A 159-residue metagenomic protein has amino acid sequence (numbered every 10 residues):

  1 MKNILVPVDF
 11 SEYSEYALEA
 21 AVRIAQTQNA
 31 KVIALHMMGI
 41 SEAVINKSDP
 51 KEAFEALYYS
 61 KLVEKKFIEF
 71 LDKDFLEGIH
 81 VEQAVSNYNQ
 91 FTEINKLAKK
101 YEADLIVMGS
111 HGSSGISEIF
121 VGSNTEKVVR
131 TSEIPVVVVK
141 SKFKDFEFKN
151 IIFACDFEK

Functional and structural regions predicted by a protein language model:
M1-E52, N150-K159: Small/aliphatic-rich secondary-structure junction motif
N3, R23, I94-K144: Gly/Ser-rich helix-loop-strand patches that form or flank binding pockets for ribonucleotide-derived cofactors
Y13, D72-I106: Structural beta-alpha unit
A30-K31, I79, A103, I134: Short glycine/serine/threonine/alanine-rich loop segments
I33-L35, E82-S86, V137: General small-molecule cofactor/ligand-binding pocket signal
S41-E42, D49, E93, G115 (+1 more regions): Generic structural signal for helix capping and beta-alpha/helix-loop junctions
E52-K65: A short acidic, glycine-rich active-site loop that binds or catalyzes chemistry on phosphate/adenosine moieties
L62, V85-N89, F143: Short beta->alpha linker loops
